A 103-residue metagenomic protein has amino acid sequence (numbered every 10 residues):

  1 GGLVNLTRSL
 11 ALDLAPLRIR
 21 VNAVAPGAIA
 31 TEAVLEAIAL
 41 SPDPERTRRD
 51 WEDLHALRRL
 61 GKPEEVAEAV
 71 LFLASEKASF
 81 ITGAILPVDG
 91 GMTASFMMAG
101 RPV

Functional and structural regions predicted by a protein language model:
G1-D13: Conserved catalytic helix of short-chain dehydrogenase/reductases
N5, A23, E45-K77, I81 (+1 more regions): C-terminal helical subdomain
S9, E36-L40, A84: Residue-level signal for well-ordered alpha-helical positions
L12-P16, S79: Alpha-helical segment proximal to the catalytic Tyr-Lys
A15, A23-A33, I38, H55 (+3 more regions): PG/GG-rich flexible active-site loop of Rossmann-like NAD(P)H-dependent oxidoreductases, especially the SDR superfamily
A28-L54, S95-V103: A glycine/serine/threonine-rich, flexible loop-to-helix segment that serves as the NAD(P) cofactor-binding "lid"
